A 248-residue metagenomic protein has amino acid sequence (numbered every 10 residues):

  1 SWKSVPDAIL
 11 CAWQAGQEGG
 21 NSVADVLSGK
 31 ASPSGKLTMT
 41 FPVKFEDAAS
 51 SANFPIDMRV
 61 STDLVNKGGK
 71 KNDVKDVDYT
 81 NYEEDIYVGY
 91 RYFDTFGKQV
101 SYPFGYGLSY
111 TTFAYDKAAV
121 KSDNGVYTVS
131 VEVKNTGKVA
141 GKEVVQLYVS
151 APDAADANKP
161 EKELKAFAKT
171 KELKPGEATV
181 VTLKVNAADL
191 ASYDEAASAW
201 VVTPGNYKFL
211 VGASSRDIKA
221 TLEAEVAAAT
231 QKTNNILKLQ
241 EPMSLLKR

Functional and structural regions predicted by a protein language model:
W2-K142, P204, K208-G212, Q231-R248: Secreted, periplasmic, or luminal enzymes acting at the cell surface/secretory milieu
C11-A15, D123-N124, F167-P175, A197-A199: Short, contiguous acidic/charged loop-to-helix segments that flank catalytic cores in large enzymes
V126-T128, A178-T182, K219: Intrinsic-disorder/low-complexity, polar/charged segments enriched in Ser/Thr/Lys/Arg/Asp/Glu/Gln
K138-D156, E161-K162: Short acidic, flexible loop segments centered on an aromatic residue
A155-E195: Intrinsically disordered, low-complexity Pro/Gly/Ser/Thr-rich segments with frequent PxxP/GP/PP motifs and embedded
A187-N235, L239-P242: Terminal connector regions
